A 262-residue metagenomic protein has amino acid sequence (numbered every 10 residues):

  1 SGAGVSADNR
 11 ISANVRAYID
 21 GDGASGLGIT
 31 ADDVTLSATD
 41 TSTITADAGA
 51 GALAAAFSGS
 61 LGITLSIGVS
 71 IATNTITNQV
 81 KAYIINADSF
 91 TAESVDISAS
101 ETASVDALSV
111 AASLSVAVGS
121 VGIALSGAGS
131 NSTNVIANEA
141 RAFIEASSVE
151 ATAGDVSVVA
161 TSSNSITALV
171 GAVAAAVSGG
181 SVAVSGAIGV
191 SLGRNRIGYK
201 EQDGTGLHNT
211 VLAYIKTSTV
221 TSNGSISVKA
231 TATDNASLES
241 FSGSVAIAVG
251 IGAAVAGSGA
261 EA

Functional and structural regions predicted by a protein language model:
S1-A262: Low-complexity, glycine- and small/polar-enriched segments
